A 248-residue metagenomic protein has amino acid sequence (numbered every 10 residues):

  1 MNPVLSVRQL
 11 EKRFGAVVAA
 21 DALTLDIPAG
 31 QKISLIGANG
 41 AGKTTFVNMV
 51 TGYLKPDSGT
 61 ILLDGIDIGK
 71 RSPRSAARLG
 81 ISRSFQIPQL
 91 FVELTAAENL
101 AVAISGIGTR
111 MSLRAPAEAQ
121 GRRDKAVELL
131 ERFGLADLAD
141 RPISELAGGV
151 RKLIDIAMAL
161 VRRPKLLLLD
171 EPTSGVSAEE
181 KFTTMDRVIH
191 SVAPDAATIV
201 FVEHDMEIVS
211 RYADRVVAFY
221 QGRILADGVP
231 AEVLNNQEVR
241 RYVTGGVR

Functional and structural regions predicted by a protein language model:
N2-R248: Glycine-rich phosphate-binding loops of nucleotide-dependent enzymes
